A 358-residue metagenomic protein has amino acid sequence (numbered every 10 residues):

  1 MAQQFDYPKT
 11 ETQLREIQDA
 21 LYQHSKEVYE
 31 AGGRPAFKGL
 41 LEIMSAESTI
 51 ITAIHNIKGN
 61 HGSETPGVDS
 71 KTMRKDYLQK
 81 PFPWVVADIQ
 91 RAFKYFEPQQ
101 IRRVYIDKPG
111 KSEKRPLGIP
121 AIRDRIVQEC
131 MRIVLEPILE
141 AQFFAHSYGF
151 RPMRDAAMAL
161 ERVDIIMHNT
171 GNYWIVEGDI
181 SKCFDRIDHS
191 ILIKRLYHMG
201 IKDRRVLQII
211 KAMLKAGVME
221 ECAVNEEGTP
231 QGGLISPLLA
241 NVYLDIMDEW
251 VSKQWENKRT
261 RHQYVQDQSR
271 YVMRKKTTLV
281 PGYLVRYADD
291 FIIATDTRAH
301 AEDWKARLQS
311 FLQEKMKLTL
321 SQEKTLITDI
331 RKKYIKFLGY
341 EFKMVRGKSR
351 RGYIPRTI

Functional and structural regions predicted by a protein language model:
M1-P83: Non-catalytic, polymerase-adjacent accessory regions of viral genome-replication enzymes
A2, Q13, L117-R132, Q142-F143 (+4 more regions): Duplex nucleic acid-engaging cores and interfaces of nucleic-acid transaction enzymes
V68, I133, G178-I180, T297 (+1 more regions): Residues immediately flanking
D76, P120, A294-D296: Short hydrophobic/aromatic beta-strand micro-patches that form the beta-sheet surface supporting nucleotide- or nucleic
Y77-P98: Amphipathic alpha-helical blocks
V85, Q100, V104, A145-H146 (+3 more regions): Conserved polymerase palm-domain catalytic core
V86, K111-K114: Structured, charged N-terminal subsegments at the starts of enzyme catalytic cores and at intra-chain domain/subunit
S349-I358: Basic, alpha-helical interaction scaffolds
